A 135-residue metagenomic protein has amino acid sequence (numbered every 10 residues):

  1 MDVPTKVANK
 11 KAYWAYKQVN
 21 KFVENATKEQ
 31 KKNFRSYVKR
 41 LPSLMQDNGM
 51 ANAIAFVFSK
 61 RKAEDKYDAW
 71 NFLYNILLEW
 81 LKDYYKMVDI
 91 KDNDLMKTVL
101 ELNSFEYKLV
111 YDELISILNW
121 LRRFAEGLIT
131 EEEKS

Functional and structural regions predicted by a protein language model:
M1-S135: Small/polar/charged residue-enriched interaction surfaces, especially the RNA/DNA-contacting tracks of RNP/CRISPR
